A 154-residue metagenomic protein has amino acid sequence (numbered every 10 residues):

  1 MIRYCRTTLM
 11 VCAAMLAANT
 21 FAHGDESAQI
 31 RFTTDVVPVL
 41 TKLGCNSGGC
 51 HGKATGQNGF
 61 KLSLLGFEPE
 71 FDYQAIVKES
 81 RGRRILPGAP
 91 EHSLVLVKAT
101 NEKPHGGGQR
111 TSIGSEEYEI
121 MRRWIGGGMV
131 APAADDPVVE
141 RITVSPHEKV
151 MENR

Functional and structural regions predicted by a protein language model:
M1-M10: Bacterial N-terminal signal peptides that target proteins for export
A13-F21: Hydrophobic h-region of N-terminal signal peptides that target proteins for export in Gram-negative bacteria
F21-R154: Aromatic- and Gly/Pro-enriched helix-to-coil junctions and flexible linker segments
